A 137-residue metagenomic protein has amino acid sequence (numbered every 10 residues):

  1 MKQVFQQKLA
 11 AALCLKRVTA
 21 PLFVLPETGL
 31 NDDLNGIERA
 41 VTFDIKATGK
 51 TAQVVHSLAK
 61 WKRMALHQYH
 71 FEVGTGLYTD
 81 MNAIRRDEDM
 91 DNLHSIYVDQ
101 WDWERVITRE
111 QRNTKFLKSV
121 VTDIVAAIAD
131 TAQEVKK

Functional and structural regions predicted by a protein language model:
M1-H94, E104: Class II aminoacyl-tRNA synthetase-like tRNA-binding/catalytic domains
Y97-W101: Short, conserved phosphate-binding/catalytic loop or strand-edge motifs used in phosphoryl-/nucleotidyl-transfer
D102-N113: A generic structural motif
F116: Contiguous mid-protein beta-loop-alpha structural module that forms a pocket-lining wall or clamp of enzyme active
D123-K137: Metal-assisted phosphate- and nucleotidyl-transfer catalytic regions
